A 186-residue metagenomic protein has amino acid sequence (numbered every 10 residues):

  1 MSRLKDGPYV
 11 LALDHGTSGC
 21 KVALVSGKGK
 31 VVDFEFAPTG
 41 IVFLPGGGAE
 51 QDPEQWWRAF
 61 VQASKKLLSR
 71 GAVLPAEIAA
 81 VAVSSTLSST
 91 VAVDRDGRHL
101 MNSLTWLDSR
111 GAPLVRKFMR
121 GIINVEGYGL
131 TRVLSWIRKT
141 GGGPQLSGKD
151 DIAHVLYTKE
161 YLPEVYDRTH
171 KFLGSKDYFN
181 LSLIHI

Functional and structural regions predicted by a protein language model:
M1-N102, R168: N-terminal glycine/serine-rich phosphate-binding loop of ATP-dependent small-molecule kinases, especially carbohydrate
K65-I184: Glycine-rich phosphate-binding/catalytic subdomain of phosphoryl-transfer and nucleotide/sugar-phosphate-processing
